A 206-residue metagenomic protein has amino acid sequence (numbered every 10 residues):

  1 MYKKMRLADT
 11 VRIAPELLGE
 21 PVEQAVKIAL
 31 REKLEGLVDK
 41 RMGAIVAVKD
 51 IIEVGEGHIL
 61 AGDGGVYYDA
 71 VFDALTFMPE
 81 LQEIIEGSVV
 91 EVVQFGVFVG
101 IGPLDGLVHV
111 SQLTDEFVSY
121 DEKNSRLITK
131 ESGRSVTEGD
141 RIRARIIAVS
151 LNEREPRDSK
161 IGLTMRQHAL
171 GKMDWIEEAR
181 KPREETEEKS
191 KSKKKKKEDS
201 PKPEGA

Functional and structural regions predicted by a protein language model:
M1-A206: Single-stranded RNA-binding regions, centering on S1/OB-family and related RNA-binding modules
